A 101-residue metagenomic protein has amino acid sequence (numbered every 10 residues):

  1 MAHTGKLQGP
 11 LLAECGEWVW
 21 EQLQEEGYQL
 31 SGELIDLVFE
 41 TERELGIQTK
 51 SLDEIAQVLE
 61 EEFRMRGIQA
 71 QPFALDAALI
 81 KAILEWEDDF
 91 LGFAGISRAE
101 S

Functional and structural regions predicted by a protein language model:
M1-L23, A99-E100: Hydrophobic membrane-targeting and insertion signals
T4-L7, Y28, G32, I47-Q48 (+4 more regions): Eukaryotic scaffold/interaction segments
L11, C15, S51, I55 (+1 more regions): Short amphipathic alpha-helical segments
E17-E62: Amphipathic alpha-helical interaction modules
R43-I47, F63, G67, D88 (+1 more regions): Short alpha-helix boundary/capping elements
Q69-S101: Amphipathic alpha-helical binding modules
